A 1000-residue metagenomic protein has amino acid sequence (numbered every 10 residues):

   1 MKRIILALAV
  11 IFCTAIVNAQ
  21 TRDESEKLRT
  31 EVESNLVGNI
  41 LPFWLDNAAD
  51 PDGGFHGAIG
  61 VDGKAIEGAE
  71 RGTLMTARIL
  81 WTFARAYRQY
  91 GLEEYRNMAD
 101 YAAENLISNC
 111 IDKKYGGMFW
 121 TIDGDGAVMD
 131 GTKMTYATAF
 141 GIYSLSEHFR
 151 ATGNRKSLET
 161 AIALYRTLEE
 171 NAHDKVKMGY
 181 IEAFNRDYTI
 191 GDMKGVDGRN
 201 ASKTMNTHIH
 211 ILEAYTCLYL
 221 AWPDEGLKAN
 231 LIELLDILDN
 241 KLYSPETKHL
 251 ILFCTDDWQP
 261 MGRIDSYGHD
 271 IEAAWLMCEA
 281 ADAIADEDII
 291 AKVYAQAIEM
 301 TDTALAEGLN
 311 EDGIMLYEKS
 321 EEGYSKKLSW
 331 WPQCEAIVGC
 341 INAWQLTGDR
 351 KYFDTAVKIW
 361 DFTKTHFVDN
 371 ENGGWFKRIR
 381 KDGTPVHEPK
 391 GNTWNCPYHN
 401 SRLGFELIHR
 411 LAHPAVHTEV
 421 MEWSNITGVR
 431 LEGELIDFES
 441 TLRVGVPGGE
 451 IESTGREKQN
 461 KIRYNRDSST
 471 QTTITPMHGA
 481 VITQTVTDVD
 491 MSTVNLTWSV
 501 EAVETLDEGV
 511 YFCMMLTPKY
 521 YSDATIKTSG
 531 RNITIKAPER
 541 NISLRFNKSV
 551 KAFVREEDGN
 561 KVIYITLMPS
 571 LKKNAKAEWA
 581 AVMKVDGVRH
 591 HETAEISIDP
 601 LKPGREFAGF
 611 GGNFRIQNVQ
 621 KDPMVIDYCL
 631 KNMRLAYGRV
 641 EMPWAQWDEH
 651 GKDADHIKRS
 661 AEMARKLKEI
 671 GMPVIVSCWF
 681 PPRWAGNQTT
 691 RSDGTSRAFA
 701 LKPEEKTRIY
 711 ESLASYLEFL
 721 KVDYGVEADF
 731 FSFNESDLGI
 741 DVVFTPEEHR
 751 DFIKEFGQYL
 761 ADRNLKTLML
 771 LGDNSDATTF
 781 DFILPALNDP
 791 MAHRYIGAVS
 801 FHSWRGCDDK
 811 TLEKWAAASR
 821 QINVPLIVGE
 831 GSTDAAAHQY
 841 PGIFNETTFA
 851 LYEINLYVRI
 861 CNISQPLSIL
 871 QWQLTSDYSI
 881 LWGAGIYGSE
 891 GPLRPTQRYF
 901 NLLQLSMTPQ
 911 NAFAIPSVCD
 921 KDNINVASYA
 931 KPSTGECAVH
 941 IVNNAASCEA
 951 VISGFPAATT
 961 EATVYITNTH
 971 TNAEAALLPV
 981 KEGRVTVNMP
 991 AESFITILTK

Functional and structural regions predicted by a protein language model:
Q20-H417: Glycan-recognition and catalytic cores of secretory/periplasmic carbohydrate-active enzymes
Y115-W120, S144, D599, N632-D789: Substrate-binding cleft and catalytic face of glycoside hydrolase catalytic domains, especially the flexible beta-alpha
G313-I314, K319, I886-E936: Glycan-recognition and catalytic regions of carbohydrate-active enzymes
K319, I426-T427, N495, S499-I565 (+2 more regions): Polysaccharide-binding surfaces and accessory modules of carbohydrate-active proteins
C334, I341, Q345-L346, C919-T960 (+2 more regions): Carbohydrate-binding surface patches
T418-P476: Acidic-aromatic substrate-binding/catalytic surfaces of carbohydrate-active enzymes
P476-H478, E508, R540-E595: Beta-strand-rich recognition/accessory modules
V828-L903, P916-D920: Aromatic/acidic polysaccharide-binding cleft in carbohydrate-active enzymes
